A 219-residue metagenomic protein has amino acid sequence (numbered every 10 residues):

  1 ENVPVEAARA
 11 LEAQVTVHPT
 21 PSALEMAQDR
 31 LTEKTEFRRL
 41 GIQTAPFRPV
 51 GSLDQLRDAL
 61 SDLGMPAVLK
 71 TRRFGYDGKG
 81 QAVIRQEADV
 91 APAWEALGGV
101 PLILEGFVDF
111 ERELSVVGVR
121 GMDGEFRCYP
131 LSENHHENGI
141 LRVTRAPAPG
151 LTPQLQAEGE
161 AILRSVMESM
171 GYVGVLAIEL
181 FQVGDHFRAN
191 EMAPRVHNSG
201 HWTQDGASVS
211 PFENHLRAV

Functional and structural regions predicted by a protein language model:
E1-R30: N-terminal glycine-rich "phosphate-gripper" loop used for MgATP/nucleotide binding and carboxylate activation
R9, E133, E213-R217: Generic alpha-helical structural context detector
Q14-P19, G75, P194-V196: Short glycine/proline- and charge-enriched loop/turn segments that cap or connect secondary-structure elements
M26-S115, V119-S169: Active-site nucleotide/adenylate-binding loops and adjacent lid/helix of ATP-dependent enzymes
E158-I178, P194-V219: Active-site "cap" helix and flanking loop/linker of ATP-utilizing ligase/carboxylase catalytic domains
F181-Q182: Conserved protein-kinase catalytic-loop segment immediately C-terminal to the catalytic Asp of the HRD motif
H186-V196: A short beta-strand motif that forms the metal-chelation/ATP-contact edge of phosphoryl-transfer active sites
